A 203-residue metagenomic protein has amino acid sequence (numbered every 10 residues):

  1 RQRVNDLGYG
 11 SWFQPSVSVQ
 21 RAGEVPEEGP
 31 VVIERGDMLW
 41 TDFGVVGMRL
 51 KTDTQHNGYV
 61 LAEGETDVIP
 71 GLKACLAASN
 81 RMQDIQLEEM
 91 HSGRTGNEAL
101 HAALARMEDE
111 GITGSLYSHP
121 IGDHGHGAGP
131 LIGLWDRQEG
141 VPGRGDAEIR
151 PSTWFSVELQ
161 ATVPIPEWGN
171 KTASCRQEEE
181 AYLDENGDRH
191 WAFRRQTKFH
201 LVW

Functional and structural regions predicted by a protein language model:
R1-W203: Active-site neighborhoods and metal-handling regions in enzymes and metal-associated proteins
